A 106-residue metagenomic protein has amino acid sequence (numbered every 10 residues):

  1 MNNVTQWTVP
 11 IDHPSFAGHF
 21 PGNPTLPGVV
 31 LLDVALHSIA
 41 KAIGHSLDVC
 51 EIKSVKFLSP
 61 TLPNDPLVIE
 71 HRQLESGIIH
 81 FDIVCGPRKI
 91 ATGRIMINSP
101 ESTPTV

Functional and structural regions predicted by a protein language model:
M1, A42, S46, K53 (+2 more regions): A generic hydrophobic-segment detector
M1-L26: Catalytic strand-loop segment that frames the active site of acyl-thioester-processing enzymes
M1-Q6, K41-V49, R72-I79: Generic structural signal for short, solvent-exposed loop/turn connectors between secondary structure elements
N3, R72-V106: HotDog/MaoC-like acyl-thioester-processing domains
V9-I11, F57, I97: Hydrophobic residues in beta-strands and at strand termini
H19, N23, V29, L58-P60 (+2 more regions): Surface-exposed loop/turn and secondary-structure junction residues enriched for glycine/proline
T25-D48: Active-site helix/loop of acyl-thioester processing domains in fatty-acid/polyketide metabolism, spanning hotdog-fold
C50, S54-P87: Hydrophobic beta-sheet segments that form the core/acyl-binding groove of ACP/CoA-dependent acyl-chain-processing
